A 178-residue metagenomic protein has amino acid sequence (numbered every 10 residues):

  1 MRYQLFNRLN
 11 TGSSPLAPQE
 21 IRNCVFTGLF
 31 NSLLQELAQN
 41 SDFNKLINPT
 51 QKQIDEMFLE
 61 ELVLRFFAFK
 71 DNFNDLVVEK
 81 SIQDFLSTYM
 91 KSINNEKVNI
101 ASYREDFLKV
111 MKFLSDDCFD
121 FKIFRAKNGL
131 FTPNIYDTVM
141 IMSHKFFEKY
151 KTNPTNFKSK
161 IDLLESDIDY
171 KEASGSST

Functional and structural regions predicted by a protein language model:
M1, M57, M90, M111 (+1 more regions): Detector for methionine-enriched segments
M1-S87, K151-K158, D162-L164, D169-S177: Basic- and aromatic-enriched surface patches that contact anionic nucleotides/nucleic acids
Y3, R8, F30, L64 (+4 more regions): Generic ordered-secondary-structure signal
S32-D42, I93-S102, D117, T138-H144 (+1 more regions): Short, charged low-complexity intrinsically disordered segments located at boundaries of structured domains
E36-K52, L108-A126: Short amphipathic alpha-helical segments and their helix-coil junctions
F69-F73, S92, I141-K149: Amphipathic alpha-helical interaction surfaces
V78-D116, F124, N128, I135: Small-residue-rich helix-loop
C118-E172: C-terminal hydrophobic structural anchor segments that stabilize assembly/packing rather than catalytic chemistry
